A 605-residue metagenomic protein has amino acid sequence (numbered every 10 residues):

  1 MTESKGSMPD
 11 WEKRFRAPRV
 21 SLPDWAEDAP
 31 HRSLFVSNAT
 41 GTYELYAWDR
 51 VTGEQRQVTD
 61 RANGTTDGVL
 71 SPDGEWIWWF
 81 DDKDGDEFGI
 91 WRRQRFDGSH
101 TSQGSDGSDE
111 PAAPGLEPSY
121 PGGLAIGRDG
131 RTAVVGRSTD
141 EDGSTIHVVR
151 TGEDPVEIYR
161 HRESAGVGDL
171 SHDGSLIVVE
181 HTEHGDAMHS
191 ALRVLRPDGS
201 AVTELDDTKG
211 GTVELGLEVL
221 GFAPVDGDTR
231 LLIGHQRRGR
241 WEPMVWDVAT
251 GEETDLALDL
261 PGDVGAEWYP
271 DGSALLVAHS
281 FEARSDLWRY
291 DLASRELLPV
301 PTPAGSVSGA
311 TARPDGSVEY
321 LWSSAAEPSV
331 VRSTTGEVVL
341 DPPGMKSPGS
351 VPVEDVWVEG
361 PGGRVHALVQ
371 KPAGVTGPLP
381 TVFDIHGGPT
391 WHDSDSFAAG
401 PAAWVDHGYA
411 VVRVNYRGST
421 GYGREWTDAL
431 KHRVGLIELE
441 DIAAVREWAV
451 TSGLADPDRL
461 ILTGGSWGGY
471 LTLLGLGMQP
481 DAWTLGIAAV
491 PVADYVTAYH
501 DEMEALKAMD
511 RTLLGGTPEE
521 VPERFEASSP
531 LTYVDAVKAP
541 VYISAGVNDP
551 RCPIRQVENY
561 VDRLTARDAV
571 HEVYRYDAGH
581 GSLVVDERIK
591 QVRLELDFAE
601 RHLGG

Functional and structural regions predicted by a protein language model:
T2-R56, D60-G377, P389-H407, V434 (+1 more regions): Peripheral, non-catalytic segments that deliver or gate enzyme domains
V36, Q370, D384-I385, T463 (+1 more regions): Short hydrophobic segments within beta-strands
D82, D384-P389, S466, G546: Glycine-rich His-Gly loop
V365, P380, R459: Alpha/beta-hydrolase fold active-site loops
H366, H386, H580: Histidine-centered divalent metal-coordination motifs
D384-G387, A403, R413: Structural cue for short, hydrophobic secondary-structure segments
V405-N415, E572: A fold-wide structural signal in alpha/beta-hydrolase
Y416-G605: Active-site-proximal cap/loop segments of hydrolase catalytic domains
